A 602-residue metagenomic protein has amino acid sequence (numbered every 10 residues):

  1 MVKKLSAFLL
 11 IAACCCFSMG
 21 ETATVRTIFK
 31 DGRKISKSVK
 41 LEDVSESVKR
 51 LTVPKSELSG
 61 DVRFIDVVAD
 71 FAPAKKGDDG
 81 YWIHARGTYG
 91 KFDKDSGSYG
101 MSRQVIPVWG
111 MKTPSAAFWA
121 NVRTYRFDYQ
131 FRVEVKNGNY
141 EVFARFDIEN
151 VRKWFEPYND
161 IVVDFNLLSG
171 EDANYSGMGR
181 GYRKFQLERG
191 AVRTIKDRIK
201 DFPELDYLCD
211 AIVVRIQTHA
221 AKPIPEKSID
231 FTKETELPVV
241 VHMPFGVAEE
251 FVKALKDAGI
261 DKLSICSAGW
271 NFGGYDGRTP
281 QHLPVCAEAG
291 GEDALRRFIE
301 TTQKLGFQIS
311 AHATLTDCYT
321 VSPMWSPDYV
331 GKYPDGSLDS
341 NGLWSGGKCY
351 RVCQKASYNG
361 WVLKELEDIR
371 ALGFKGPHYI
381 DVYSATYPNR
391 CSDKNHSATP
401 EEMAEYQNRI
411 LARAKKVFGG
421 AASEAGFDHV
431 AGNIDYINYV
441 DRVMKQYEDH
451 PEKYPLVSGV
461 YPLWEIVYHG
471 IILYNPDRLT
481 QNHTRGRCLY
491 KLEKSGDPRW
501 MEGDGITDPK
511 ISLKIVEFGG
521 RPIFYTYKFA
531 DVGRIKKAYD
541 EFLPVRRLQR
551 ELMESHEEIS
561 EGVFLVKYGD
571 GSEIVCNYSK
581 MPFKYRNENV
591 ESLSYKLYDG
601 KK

Functional and structural regions predicted by a protein language model:
M1-L5: Positively charged n-region of N-terminal signal peptides that target proteins for export
F8-C16: Bacterial N-terminal signal peptides
E21-S264, W270, Q308, N589 (+1 more regions): Carbohydrate-recognition beta-sandwich/jelly-roll modules in extracellular/periplasmic carbohydrate-active proteins
A85-R86, G273-Y275, G290, G470 (+1 more regions): Glycine-centered flexibility motif
M111, S115-A116, N121-M178, F185 (+5 more regions): Active-site-proximal substrate-binding groove within the catalytic cores of carbohydrate-active enzymes
A211-L363, K375-G376, S384-N389, N395: Aromatic-lined carbohydrate-binding/catalytic grooves of carbohydrate-active enzymes
